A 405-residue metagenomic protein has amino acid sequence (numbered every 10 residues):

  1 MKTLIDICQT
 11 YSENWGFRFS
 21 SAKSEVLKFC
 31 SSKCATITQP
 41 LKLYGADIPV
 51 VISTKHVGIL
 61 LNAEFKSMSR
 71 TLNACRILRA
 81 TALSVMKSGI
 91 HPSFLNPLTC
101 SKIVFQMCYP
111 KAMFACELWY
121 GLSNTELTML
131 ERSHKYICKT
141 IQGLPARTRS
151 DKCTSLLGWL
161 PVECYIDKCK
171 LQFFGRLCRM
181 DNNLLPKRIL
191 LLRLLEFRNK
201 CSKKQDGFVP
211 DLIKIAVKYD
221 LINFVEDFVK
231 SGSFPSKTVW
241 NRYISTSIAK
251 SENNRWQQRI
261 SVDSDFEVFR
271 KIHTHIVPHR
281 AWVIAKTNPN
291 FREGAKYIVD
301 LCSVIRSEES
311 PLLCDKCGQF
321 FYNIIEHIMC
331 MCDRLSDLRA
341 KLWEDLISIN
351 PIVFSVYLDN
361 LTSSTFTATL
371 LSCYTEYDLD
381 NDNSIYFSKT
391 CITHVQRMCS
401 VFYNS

Functional and structural regions predicted by a protein language model:
M1-E13, C30-S32, F65-S67: Catalytic palm subdomain of template-directed nucleic-acid polymerases, centered on the conserved carboxylate motif
I5, F17-I52: Short, conserved micro-motifs composed of acidic
S21-E25, F94-V104, R149-S150, I325: Short amphipathic alpha-helical interface segments
A22-S32, E126-K135, S150-W159: A glycine-rich phosphate-binding loop feature that marks nucleotide/adenosyl-phosphate handling sites
G45-Y120, L184: Basic, alpha-helical interaction scaffolds
S133-H134, P145-S303: Extended C-terminal regions of large enzymes
S251, Q257-S405: Family-specific functional microsites
